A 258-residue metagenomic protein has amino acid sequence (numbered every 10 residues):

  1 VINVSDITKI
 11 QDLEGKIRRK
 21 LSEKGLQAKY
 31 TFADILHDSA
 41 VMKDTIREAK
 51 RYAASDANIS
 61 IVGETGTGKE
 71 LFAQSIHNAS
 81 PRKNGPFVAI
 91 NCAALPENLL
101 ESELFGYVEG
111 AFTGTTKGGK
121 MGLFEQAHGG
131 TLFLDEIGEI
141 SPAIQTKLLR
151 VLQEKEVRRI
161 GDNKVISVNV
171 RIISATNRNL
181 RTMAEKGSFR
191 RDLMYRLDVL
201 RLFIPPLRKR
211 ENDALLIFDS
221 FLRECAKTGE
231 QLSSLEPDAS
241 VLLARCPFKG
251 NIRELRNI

Functional and structural regions predicted by a protein language model:
V1-K9: PAS-family sensory domains
T8, G138-E139, L149: Catalytic acidic motif of RecA-like/P-loop NTPases
T8-A57: Flexible nucleotide-interacting loop at or near the entrance of a catalytic core
T31, D38-M42, Q145, E211 (+1 more regions): The cytosolic transmitter module of two-component sensor histidine kinases
E48-T115, E125-S141, P206-E211, G250 (+1 more regions): Conserved post-Walker A coupling segment in P-loop NTPases
R82-G85, G161-R171, N179-I258: Nucleotide-binding/hydrolysis machinery
A93, A111-G118, E154-R159, T182: Short gly/ser/thr-rich secondary-structure transition/capping motifs
G118-G129, F133, S141-K147, R158-N177 (+1 more regions): AAA+/SF3 P-loop NTPase mechanochemical coupling elements
